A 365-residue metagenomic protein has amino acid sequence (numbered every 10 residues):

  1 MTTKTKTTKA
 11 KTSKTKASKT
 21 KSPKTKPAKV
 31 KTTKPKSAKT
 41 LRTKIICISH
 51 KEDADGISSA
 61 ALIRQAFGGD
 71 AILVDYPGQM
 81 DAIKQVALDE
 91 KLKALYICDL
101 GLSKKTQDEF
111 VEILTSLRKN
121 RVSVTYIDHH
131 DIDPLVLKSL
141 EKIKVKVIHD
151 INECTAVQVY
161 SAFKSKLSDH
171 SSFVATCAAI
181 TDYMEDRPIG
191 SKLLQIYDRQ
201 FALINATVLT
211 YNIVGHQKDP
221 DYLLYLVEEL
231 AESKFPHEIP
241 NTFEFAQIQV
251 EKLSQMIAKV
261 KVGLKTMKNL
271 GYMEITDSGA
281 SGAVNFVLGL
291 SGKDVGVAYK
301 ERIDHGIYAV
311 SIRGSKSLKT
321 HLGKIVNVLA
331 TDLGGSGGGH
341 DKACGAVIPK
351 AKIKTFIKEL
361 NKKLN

Functional and structural regions predicted by a protein language model:
M1-K36: Polybasic, lysine-enriched low-complexity intrinsically disordered terminal tails
T43-I46, D131, V136-T266, V287-S291: A structured phosphate/pyrophosphate-recognition subdomain
K44-A87: Anionic-ligand anchoring segments at beta-strand to alpha-helix junctions in alpha/beta enzyme folds, i.e., glycine
I57-S59, L270-N365: Glycine-rich, acidic loop segments that terminate in or are immediately followed by a histidine
I63, D99, D128, V159 (+3 more regions): Divalent metal-coordination and catalytic microenvironments
P77-G78, G101-T106, G279-A280: Short acidic, S/G/P-rich loop/turn micro-motifs used as interaction or catalytic elements
L88-I113: Short, structured active-site "lid" loops
E109-R121, S139-K142: Catalytic-core regions built around general acid/base machinery
